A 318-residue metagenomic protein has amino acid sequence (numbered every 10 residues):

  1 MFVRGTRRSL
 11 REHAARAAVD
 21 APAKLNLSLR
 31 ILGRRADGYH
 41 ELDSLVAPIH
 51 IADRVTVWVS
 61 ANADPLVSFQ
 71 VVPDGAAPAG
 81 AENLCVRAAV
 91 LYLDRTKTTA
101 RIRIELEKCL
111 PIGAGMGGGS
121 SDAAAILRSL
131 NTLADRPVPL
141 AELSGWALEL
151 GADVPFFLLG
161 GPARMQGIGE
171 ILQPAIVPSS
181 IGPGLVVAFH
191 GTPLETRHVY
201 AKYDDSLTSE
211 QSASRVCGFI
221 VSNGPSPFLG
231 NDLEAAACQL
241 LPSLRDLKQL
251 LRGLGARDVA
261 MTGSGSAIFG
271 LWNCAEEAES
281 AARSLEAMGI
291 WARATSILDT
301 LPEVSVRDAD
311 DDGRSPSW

Functional and structural regions predicted by a protein language model:
F2-A114, T132, R136-A141, V177-S180 (+1 more regions): ATP-binding N-lobe of GHMP and related small-molecule kinases
R11, A47-P48, L148-E149, P155-L158 (+3 more regions): Solvent-exposed alpha-helices and their adjacent loops that cap or buttress functional pockets in soluble metabolic
D53-V57, D153-F157, A163-R164, V186 (+1 more regions): Short beta-strand scaffold segments in enzyme catalytic cores
A63-P78, I126, L148, V221-G230: Short, basic/glycine-rich phosphate-binding loops at helix/coil junctions that contact nucleotide phosphates
P78, E105-A134, A152, R257-W272: Glycine/serine-rich anion-binding loops at beta->alpha junctions that coordinate negatively charged ligand groups
R101, A123, L127-R164, I171: Contiguous, small/hydrophobic- and glycine-enriched helical/loop subdomains that border and often "cap" functional
L159-G160, R164-D258, N273-E286, W291-W318: Conserved, helical-rich catalytic subdomain that frames metal- and/or nucleotide-binding sites in enzyme alpha/beta
